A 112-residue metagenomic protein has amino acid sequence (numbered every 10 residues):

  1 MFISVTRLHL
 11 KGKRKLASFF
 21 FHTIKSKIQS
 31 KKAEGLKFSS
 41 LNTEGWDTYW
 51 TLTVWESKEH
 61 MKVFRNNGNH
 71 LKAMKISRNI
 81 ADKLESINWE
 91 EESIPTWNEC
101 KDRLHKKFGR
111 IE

Functional and structural regions predicted by a protein language model:
M1-T48, K62-N66, D82-E112: Short S/T/G/P-rich N-terminal loop/turn motif that feeds into the first structured element of a domain
L52: Ligand-binding pocket scaffold of soluble enzyme catalytic domains
W55-H60: Helix N-cap motif at beta-to-alpha junctions
K62-S77: Compact nucleic-acid interaction/catalytic patches
